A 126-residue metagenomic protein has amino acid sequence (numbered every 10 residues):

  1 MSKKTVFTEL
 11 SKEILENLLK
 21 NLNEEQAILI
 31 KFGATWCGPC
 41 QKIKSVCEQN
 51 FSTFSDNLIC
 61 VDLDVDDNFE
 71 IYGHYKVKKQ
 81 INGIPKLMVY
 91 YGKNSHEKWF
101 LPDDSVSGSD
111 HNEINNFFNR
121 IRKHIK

Functional and structural regions predicted by a protein language model:
M1-A27, H111-K126: N-terminal leader/targeting and pre-domain segments
F7-K12, F32, I43-F51, S55-Y72: Thiol-based oxidoreductase modules, predominantly thioredoxin-like and allied folds used for disulfide exchange
E16-S52: Local sequence-structure signature of Cys/Sec-based thiol-disulfide redox active-site neighborhoods
I28-K31, I59-D62, K86-Y90: Beta-strand cores of modular interaction/reader domains in eukaryotic scaffold and signaling proteins, especially PDZ
G33, L63-D66, Y90-G92, S109: Structured beta-strand/turn binding interfaces of compact recognition modules in eukaryotic regulators
G38-P39, N68-I71, H96-E97, E113-N115: Eukaryotic short linear interaction motifs
E70-G83: Mid-chain, well-packed structural core segment of small domains
N82-G83, M88-K126: Non-catalytic, surface beta->alpha helical segment in thiol-disulfide oxidoreductase systems
